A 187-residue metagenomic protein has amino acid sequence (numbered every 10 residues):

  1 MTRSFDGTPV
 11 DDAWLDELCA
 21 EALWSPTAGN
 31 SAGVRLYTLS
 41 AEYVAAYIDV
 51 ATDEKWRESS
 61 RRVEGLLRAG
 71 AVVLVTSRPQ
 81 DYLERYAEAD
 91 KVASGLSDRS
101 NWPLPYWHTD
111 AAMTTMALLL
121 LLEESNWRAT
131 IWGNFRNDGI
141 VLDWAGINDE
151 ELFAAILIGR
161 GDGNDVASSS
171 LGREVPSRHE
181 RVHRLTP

Functional and structural regions predicted by a protein language model:
M1-P187: Acidic, surface-exposed loops and disordered segments
